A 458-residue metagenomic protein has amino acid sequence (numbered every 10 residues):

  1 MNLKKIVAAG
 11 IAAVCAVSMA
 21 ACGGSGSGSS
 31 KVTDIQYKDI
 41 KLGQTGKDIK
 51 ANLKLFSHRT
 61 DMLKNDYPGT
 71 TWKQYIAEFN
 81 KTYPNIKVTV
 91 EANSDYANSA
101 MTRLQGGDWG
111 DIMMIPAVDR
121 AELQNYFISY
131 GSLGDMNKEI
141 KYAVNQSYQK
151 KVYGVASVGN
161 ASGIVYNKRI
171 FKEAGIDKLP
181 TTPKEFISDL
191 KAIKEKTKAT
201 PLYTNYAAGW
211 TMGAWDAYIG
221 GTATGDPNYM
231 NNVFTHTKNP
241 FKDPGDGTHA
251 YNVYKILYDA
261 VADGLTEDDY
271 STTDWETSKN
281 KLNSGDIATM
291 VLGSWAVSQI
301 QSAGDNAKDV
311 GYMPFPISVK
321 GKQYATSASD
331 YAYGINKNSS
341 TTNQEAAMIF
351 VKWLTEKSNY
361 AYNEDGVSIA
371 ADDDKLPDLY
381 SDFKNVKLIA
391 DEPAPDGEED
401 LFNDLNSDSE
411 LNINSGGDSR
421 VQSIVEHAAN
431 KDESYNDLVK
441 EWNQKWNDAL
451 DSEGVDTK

Functional and structural regions predicted by a protein language model:
A8-G10, G23-D119, E433, D437 (+1 more regions): Conserved N-terminal structural module of periplasmic/extracytoplasmic solute-binding proteins
S18-A21: C-terminal motif of bacterial Sec signal peptides marking the signal peptidase cleavage site
T33-K47, I115-G163, I187, M313: Hinge/lid segment of periplasmic solute-binding proteins
P68, T326-S327, D374, I389-D451: C-terminal capping/gating helix-and-loop segments adjacent to ligand/active sites or protein-protein/ligand interfaces
K81-T82, K87, E173-A174, D263 (+1 more regions): Extracytoplasmic/periplasmic substrate-recognition and gating elements
Q124, Y142-L179, N205-H236, S327-K337 (+1 more regions): Periplasmic solute-binding protein
S129-A143, T222-N252, S302-D305, I317-A325 (+1 more regions): Short, solvent-exposed loop/beta-turn-alpha elements that line the ligand-binding surface or hinge of extracytoplasmic
L190-K191, F234-Y270: Glycine-centered hinge/linker elements that transmit conformational signals in sensory and ligand-binding systems
